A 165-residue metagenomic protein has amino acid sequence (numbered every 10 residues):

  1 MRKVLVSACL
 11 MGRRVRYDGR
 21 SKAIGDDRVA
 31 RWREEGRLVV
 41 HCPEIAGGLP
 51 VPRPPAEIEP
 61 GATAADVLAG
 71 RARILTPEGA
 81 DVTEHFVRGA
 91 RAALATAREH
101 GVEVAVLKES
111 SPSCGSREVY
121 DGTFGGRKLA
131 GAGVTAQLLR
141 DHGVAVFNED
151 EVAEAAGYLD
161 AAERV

Functional and structural regions predicted by a protein language model:
M1-V4: Extreme N-terminal starter segment of soluble prokaryotic enzymes
C9, K108-S111, E151: Short, well-ordered beta-to-alpha junction loops that form the rim of enzyme active sites and present histidine/acidic
G12-D18: Short N-terminal binding/cap micro-motifs at the start of the first secondary-structure element
G19-K22, Y120-G125: Short glycine-enriched, charge-decorated loop/helix-capping segments at active-site entrances that position
K22-I74: Short, surface-exposed acidic-centric catalytic microdomains
A46, A65-T96, R127-V165: Divalent-metal-activated hydrolytic enzyme cores
A97-G101: Glycine-rich phosphate-binding loop signature in dinucleotide/nucleotide-binding domains
V102-V119, T123: Internal, conserved structured core segments that host functional sites
